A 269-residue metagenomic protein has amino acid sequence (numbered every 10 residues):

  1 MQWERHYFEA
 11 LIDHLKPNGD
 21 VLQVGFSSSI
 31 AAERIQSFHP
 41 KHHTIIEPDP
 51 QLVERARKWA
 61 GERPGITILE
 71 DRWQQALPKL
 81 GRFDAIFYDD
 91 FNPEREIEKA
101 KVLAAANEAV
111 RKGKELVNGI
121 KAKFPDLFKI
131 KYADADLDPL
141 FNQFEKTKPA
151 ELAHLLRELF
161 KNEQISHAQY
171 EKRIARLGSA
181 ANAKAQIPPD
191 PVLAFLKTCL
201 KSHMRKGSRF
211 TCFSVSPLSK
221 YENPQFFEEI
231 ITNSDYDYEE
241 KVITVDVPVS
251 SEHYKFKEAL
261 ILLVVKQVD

Functional and structural regions predicted by a protein language model:
Q2-N18: Conserved alpha-helix/loop element of class I SAM-dependent methyltransferases that forms part of the SAM/SAH-binding
L15-K16, H39, A60, S202-K206: A generic alpha-to-beta junction signature in SAM-dependent methyltransferases
P17-S27: Conserved class I S-adenosyl-L-methionine
S28-P40: Conserved SAM-binding loop of SAM-dependent methyltransferases across substrates and taxa, primarily the Class I
H42-E47, C212: Conserved SAM-binding motif I beta-strand of class I
P48-L80, P93: S-adenosyl-L-methionine
L52, E94-V265: C-terminal substrate-binding/active-site "lid" region of AdoMet-derived donor-dependent transferases
F83-D90: Short SAM/SAH-binding signature in class I
